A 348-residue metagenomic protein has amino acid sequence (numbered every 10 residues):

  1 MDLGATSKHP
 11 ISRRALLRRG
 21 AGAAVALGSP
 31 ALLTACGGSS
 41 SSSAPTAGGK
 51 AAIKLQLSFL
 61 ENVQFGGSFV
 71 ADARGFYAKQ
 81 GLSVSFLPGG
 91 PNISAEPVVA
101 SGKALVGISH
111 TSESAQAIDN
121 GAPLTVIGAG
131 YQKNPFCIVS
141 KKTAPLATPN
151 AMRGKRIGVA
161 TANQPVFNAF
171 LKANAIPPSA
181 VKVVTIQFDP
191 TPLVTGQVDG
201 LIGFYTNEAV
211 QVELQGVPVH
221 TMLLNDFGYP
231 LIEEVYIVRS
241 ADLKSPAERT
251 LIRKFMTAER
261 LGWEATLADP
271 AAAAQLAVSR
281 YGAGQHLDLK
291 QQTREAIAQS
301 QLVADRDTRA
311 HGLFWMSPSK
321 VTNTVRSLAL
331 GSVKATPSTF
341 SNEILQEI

Functional and structural regions predicted by a protein language model:
M1-A15, A23-A35: N-terminal secretory signal peptides
C36-P45: Bacterial lipoprotein signal-peptidase II cleavage site
A44-I186, P190-T195, D199-G203, T221-L223 (+1 more regions): Short, glycine-/small- and polar/acidic-enriched structural segments that line small-molecule recognition paths
S85, I93, D226, Q291-A298 (+1 more regions): Short linear loop/turn motifs
S112, F188-P192, G196-A283: Pocket-lining segment of extracytoplasmic ligand-binding domains
P246-L330: Secondary-structure end/capping motifs
P318-I348: Conserved C-terminal helix/tail region of periplasmic/extracytoplasmic solute-binding proteins
